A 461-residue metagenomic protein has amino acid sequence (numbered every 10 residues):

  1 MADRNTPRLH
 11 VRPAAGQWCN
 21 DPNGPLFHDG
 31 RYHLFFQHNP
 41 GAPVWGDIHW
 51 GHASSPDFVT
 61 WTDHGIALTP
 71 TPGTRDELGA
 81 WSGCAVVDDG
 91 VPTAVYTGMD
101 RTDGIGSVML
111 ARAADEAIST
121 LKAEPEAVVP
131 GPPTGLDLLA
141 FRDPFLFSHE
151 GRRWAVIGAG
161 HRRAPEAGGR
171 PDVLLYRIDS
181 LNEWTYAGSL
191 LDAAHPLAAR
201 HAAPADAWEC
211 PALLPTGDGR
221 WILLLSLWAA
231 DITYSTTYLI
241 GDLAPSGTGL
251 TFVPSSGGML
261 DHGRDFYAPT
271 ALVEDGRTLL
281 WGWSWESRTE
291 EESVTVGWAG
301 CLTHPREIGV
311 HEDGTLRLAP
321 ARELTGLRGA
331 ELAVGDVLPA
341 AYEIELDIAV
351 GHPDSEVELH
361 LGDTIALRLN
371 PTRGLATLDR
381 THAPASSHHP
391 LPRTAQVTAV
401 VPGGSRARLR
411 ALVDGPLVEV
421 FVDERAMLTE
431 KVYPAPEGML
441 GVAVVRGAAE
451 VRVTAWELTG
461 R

Functional and structural regions predicted by a protein language model:
M1-D143, F147-A203, P215-H262, G282-A330 (+3 more regions): Beta-rich carbohydrate-recognition and catalytic domains
D242-R461: Beta-rich accessory regions
